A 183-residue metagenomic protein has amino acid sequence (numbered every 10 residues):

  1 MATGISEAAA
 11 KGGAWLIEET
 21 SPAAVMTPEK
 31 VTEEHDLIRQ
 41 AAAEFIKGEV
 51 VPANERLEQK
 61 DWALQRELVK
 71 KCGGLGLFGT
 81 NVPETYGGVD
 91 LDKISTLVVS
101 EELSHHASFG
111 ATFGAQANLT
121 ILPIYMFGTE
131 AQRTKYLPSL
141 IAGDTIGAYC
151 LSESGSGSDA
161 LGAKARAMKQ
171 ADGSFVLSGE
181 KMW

Functional and structural regions predicted by a protein language model:
M1-E34: Intrinsic disorder at enzyme termini
K11, G74-I146: Internal helix-loop-helix
M26-K30, I121-G128, R166: Short, well-ordered beta-strand elements within core beta-sheets of diverse protein domains
E29-A53: Mature N-terminal segment immediately following signal peptide/propeptide cleavage in secreted/periplasmic
A41-E49, K71, E102, S139: Generic, well-ordered alpha-helical scaffold segments in large soluble proteins
P52-G73: Short secondary-structure junction/hinge motifs that connect adjacent elements
G88-V89, A131-W183: Glycine-rich, Trp-frequent "lid" loop and neighboring beta-strands that shape and gate the flavin cofactor pocket
